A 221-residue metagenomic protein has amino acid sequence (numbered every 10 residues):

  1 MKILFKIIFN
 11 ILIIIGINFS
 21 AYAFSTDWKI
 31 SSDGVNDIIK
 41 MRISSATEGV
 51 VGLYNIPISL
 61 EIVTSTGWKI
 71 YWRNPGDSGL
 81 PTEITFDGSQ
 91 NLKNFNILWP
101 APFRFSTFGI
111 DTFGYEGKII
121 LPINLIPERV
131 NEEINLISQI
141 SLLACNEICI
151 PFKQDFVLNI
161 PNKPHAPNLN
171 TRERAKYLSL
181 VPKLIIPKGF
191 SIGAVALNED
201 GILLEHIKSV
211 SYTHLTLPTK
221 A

Functional and structural regions predicted by a protein language model:
M1-F9: Bacterial N-terminal signal peptides that target proteins for export
I8-N18: Bacterial N-terminal signal peptides
I11, P218-T219: Intrinsically disordered, low-complexity segments enriched in polar/charged small residues
Y22-L215, A221: Extracellular/lumen-exposed scaffold segments
